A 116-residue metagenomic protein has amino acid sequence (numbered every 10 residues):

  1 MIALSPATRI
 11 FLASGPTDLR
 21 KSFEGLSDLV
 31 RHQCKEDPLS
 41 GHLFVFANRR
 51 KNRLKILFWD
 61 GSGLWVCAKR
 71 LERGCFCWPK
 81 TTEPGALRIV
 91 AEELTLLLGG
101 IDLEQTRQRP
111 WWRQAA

Functional and structural regions predicted by a protein language model:
M1-A116: Polybasic/polar functional segments that serve as interface/processing modules
